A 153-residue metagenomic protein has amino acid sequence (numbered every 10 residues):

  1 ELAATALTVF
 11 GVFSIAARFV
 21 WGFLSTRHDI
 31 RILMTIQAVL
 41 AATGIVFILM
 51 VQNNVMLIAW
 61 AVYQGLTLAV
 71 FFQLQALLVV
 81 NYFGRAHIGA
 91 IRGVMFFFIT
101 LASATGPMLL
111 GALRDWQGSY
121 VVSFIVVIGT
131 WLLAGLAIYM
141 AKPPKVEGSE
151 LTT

Functional and structural regions predicted by a protein language model:
E1-F10, A90, V94, V122: Loop-to-transmembrane helix entry
G11-V12, T100-A102: Short hydrophobic/small-residue motifs within alpha-helical transmembrane segments of multi-pass transporter-like
L24-S25, L109-G118: Interfacial helix-cap and linker-helix signal at transmembrane-aqueous boundaries of multi-pass secondary transporters
T26-A38: Cytoplasmic membrane-interface "Motif A"-like loop-to-helix N-cap segments of 12-TM Major Facilitator Superfamily
L40-Q52: C-terminal ends and interior cores of transmembrane alpha-helices in multi-pass membrane transporters/permeases
V55-Y63: Paired small-residue
V70-F83: Intracellular juxtamembrane helix-capping segments at the cytosolic ends of symmetry-related transmembrane helices
I128-T153: Multi-pass alpha-helical transporter architecture, strongest for 12-TM Major Facilitator/SLC carriers used
